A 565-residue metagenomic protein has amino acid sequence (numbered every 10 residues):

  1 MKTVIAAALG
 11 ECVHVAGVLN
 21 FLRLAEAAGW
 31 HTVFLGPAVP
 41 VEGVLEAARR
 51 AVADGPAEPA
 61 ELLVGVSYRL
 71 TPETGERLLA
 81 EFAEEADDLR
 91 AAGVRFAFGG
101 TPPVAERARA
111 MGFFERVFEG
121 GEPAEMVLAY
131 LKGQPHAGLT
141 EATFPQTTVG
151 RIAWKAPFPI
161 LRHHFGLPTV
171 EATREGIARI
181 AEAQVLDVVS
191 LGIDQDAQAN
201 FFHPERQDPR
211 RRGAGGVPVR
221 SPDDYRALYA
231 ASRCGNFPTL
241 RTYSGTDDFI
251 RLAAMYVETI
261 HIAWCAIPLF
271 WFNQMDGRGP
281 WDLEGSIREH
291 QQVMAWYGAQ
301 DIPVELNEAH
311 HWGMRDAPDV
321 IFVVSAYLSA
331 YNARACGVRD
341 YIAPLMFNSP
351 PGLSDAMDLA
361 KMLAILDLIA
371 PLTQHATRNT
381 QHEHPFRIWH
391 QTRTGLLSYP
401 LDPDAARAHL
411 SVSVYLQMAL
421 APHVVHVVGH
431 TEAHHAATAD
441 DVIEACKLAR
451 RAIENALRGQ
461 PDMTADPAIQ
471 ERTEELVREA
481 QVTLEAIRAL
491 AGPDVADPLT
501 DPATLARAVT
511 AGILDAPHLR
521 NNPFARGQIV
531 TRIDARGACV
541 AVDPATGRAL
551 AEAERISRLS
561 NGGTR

Functional and structural regions predicted by a protein language model:
M1-V4: Extreme N-terminal starter segment of soluble prokaryotic enzymes
L19-V33, P371: Short helix-loop-beta junction
H31-V52, V170-E171: A short, well-structured beta->alpha microelement
A38-E42, L70-E76, E84-R90, V94-A97 (+3 more regions): Catalytic alpha/beta active-site cores
R50-V64: Short acidic/histidine-rich motifs immediately flanking catalytic phosphotransfer sites in two-component signaling
A57, Q374-P385, T564-R565: Short, basic, low-complexity termini and linkers enriched in Ser/Thr/Gly/Pro that act as targeting/leader peptides
V117, Q134-E205, R210, G235-F237 (+1 more regions): Acidic, glycine-enriched catalytic cores built around paired aspartates
H390-H409, L416, V424, G429-T431 (+1 more regions): Extended amphipathic alpha-helical segments with heptad-repeat/coiled-coil character used for oligomerization, fusion
